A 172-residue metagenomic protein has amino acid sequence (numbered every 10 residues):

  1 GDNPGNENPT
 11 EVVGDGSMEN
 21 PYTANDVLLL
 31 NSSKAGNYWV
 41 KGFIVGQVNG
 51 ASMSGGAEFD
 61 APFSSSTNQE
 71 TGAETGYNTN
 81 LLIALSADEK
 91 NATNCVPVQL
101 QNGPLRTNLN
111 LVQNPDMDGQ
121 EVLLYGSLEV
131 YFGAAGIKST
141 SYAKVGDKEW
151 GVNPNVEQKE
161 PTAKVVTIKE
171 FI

Functional and structural regions predicted by a protein language model:
G1-I172: OB-fold single-stranded nucleic acid-binding module
